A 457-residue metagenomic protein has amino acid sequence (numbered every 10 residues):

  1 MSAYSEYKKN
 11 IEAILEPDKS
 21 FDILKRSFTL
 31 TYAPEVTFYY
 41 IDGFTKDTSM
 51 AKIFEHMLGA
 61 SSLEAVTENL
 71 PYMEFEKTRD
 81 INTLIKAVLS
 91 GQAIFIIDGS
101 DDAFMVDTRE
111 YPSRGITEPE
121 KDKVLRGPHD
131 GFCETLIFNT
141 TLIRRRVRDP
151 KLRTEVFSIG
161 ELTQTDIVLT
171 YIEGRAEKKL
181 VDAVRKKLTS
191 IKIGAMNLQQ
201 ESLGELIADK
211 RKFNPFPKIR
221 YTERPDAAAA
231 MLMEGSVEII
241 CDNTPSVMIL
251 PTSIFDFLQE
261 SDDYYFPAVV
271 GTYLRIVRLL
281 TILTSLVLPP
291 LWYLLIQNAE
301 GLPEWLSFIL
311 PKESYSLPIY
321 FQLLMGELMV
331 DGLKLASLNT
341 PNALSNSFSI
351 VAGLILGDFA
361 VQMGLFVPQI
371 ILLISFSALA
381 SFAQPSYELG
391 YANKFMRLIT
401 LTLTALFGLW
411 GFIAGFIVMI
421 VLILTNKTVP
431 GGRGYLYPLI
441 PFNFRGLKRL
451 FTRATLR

Functional and structural regions predicted by a protein language model:
M1-L291, L295, A299-E304, F308 (+1 more regions): Membrane-embedded alpha-helical signal segments
E12, R144, A229, V330 (+2 more regions): Short glycine-/small-residue-rich flexible loop motifs, especially phosphate/cofactor-binding loops
R148, T189, K334, V361 (+1 more regions): Short polybasic/polar patches that bind polyanions
I239, S246, T252-P385, L389-L398: Transmembrane alpha-helical segments that form the functional core of multipass membrane systems
P368-I370, I374-R457: Hydrophobic alpha-helical transmembrane segments of membrane transport and translocation systems, primarily multi-pass
